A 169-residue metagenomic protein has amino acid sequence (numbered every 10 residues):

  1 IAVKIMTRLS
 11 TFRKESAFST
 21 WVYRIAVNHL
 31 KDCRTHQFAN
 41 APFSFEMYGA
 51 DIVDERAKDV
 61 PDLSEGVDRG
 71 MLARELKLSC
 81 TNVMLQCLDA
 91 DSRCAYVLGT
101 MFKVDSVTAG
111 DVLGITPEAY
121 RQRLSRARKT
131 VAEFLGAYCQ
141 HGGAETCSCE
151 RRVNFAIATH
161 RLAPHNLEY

Functional and structural regions predicted by a protein language model:
I1, F102-D105: Short, conserved phosphate-binding/catalytic loop or strand-edge motifs used in phosphoryl-/nucleotidyl-transfer
I1-A17, H36-F38: Sigma70-family region 2
I1-I5, I25, A109, A127: Short, small-hydrophobic-rich alpha-helical interface motif
I5, L9, V22, A26-R34: Hydrophobic-face residues of short alpha-helical interaction/recognition segments
A17-I25, A119-Q122, R126: Amphipathic alpha-helical recognition patches that constitute DNA-binding helices
W21, I25-H29, D91-A95, S106: A general secondary-structure boundary signal
T35-C94, V104-A119, R123-Y169: Intrinsic, short, N-terminal disordered tails of RNA polymerase sigma-factor systems
